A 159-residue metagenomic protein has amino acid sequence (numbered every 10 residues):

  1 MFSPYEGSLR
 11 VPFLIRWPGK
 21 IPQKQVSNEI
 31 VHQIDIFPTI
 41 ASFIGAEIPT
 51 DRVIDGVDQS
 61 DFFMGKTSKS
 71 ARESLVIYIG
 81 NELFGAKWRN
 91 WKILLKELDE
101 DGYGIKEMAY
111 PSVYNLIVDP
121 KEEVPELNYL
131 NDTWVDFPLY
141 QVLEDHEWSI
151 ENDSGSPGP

Functional and structural regions predicted by a protein language model:
M1-E6, K20-Q25, E29, I34-K121: C-terminal cap/loop subdomain of S1 sulfatases and analogous C-terminal strand-loop tails that border
S8, G56-V57, D136, L143: Alpha-helix initiation and N-capping motif
R10-L14, F37: Structural micro-motif
W17: Conserved catalytic/coupling elements of P-loop NTPase cores
K24-V26, N128-D132: Second-shell loop/turn segments in exported
L95, P125-L130: Short amphipathic beta-strand/extended segments with alternating polar/hydrophobic composition
L130-P159: C-terminal His-loop and adjacent cap/lid subdomain of alpha/beta-hydrolase
